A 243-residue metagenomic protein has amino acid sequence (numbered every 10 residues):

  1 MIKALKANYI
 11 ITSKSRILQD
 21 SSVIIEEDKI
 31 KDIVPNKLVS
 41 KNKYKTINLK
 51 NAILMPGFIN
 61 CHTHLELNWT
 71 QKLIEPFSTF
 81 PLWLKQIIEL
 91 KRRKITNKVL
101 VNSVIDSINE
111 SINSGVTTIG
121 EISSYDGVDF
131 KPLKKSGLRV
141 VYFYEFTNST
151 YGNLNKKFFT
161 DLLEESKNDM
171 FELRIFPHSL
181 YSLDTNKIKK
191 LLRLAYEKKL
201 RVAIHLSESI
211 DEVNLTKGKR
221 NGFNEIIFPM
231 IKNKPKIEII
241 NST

Functional and structural regions predicted by a protein language model:
M1-K41, A52-I53: N-terminal metal-binding scaffold of metallo-dependent hydrolase/deaminase domains
I2-A7, S40-W83, I105, N109-N113: Replace "His-x-His-based motif
N8, V23, D28, N51 (+4 more regions): Divalent metal-coordination and catalytic microenvironments
I53, Q71-G137, T160-N168: Alpha-helical scaffold segments that flank or form the walls of functional sites
G57-C61, I119-G120, V140-Y144, L173-P177 (+1 more regions): Hydrophobic faces of well-ordered beta-strands that scaffold small-molecule active sites in alpha/beta enzyme cores
H64, S124-Y125, E145-S149, H178-L180 (+1 more regions): Active-site beta-loop-alpha junctions enriched in small/polar residues
W69-V101, V141-Y144, S209-T243: Active-site gating loops and adjacent loop-to-helix segments of metal-dependent hydrolytic enzymes
K131-K135, K156-T243: Histidine/acidic residue-rich metal-binding segments in metalloenzymes
